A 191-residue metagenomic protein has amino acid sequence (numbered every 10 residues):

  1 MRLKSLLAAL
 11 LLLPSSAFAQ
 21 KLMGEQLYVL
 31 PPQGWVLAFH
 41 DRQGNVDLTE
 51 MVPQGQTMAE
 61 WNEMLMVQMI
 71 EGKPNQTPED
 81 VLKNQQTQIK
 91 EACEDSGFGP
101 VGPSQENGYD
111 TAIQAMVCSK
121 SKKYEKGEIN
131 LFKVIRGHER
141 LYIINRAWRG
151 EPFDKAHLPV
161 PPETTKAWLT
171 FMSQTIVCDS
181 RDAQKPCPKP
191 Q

Functional and structural regions predicted by a protein language model:
K4-P14: Sec-dependent N-terminal signal peptides
S15-A19: Sec/Tat signal peptide C-region and signal peptidase I cleavage site
Q20-V36: Short N-terminal segments immediately surrounding and downstream of signal-peptide cleavage
Q33-P74: Secretory pathway targeting signatures of secreted, lumenal, and periplasmic proteins
E63-S104: Mid-chain, structured segments of secreted extracytoplasmic proteins
I89-V134: Signature of long, low-cysteine stretches enriched in small and polar/charged residues
G127-I143, A147: A short, surface-exposed beta-strand/turn
R140-Q191: Surface-exposed amphipathic alpha-helical segments
